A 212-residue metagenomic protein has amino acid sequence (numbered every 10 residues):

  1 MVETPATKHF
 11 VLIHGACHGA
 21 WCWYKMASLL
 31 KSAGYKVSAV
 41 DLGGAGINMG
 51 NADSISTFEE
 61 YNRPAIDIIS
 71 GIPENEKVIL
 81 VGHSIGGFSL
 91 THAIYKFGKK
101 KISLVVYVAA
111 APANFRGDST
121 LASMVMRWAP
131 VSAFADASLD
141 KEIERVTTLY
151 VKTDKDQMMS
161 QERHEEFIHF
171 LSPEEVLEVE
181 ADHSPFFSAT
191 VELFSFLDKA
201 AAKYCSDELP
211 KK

Functional and structural regions predicted by a protein language model:
K8-G15: Short beta-strand element of the alpha/beta-hydrolase
G15-H18, S84-I85: Active-site glycine-rich loops that stabilize anionic/oxyanionic intermediates across multiple enzyme folds
C17-K25, V37: Serine-hydrolase catalytic-loop signature spanning alpha/beta hydrolases and amidase-signature enzymes
M26, D41-G46, A111, D182: Short beta-to-alpha linker loops that shape the active-site pocket of alpha/beta-hydrolase fold enzymes
K36-S38, G44-I79, Y95-K101: Active-site loop/oxyanion-hole signature of alpha/beta-hydrolase fold enzymes
E76-F115: Conserved hydrolase catalytic core segment
M124-F186, S195: Conserved serine/cysteine hydrolase catalytic core
F187-K203: Post-His helix in hydrolase/transferase enzymes
